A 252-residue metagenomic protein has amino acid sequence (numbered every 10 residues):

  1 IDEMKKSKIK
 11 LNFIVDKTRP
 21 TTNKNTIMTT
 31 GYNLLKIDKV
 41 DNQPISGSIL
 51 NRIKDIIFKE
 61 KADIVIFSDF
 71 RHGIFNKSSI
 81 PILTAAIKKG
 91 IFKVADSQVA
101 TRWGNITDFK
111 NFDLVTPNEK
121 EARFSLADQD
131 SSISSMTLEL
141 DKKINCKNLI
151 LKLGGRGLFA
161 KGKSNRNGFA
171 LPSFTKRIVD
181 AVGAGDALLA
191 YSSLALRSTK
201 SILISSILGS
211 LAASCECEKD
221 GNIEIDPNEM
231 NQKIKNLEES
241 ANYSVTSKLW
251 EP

Functional and structural regions predicted by a protein language model:
I1-I66, T84, I223-W250: Conserved N-terminal subdomain of the carbohydrate kinase-like
D16-T18, F70, Q98-A100, K120: Short, ordered loop/turn segments at secondary-structure junctions
M28, N111-K120: Non-cysteine beta-strand/loop elements that form the S-adenosyl-L-methionine
K39, P117, L171-S173: Active-site donor-binding loop signature of nucleotide-sugar glycosyltransferases
P44, K61, S68, K77-N111 (+1 more regions): Conserved phosphate-binding/catalytic region of the ribokinase-like
V65-S68, N118: Residue-level signal for inorganic ion chemistry
G73-I74: Short, glycine-rich nucleotide/cofactor-binding loops
R123: Nucleotide phosphate-binding site architecture
